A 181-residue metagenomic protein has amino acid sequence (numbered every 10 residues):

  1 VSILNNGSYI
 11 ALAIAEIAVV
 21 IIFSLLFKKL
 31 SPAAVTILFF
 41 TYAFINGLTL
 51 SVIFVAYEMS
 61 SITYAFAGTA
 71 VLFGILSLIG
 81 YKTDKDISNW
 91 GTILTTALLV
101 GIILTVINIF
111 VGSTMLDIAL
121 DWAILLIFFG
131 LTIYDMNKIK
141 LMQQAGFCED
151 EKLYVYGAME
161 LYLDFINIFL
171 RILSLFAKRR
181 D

Functional and structural regions predicted by a protein language model:
V1-D181: A hydrophobic alpha-helical transmembrane-helix feature that marks the membrane cores and membrane-interface segments
